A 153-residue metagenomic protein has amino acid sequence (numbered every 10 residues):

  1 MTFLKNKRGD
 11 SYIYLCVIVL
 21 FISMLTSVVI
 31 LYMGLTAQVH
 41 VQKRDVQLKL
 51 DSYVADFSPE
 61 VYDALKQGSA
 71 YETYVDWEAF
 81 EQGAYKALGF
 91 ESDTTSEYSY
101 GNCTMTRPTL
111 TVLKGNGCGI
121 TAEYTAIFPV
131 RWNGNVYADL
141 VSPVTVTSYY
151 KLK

Functional and structural regions predicted by a protein language model:
T2-W77: Alpha-helical assembly-interface signal, strongest on the long, hydrophobic N-terminal helix that forms
H40, A55-K153: Short, conserved structural patches
